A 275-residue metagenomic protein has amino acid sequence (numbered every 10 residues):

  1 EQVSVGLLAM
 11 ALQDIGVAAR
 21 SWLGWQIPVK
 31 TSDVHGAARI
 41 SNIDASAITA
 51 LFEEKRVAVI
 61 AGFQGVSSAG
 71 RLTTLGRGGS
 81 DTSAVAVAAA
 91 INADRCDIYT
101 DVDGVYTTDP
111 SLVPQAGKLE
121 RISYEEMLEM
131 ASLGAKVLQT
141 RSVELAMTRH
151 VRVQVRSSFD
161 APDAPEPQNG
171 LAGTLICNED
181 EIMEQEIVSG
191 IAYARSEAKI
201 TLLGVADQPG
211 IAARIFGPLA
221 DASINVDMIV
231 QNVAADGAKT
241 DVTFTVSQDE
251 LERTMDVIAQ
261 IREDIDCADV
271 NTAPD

Functional and structural regions predicted by a protein language model:
E1-V143, N232: Nucleotide/pyrophosphate-binding catalytic subdomain
I15, R149, A222: Conserved dinucleotide-binding and phosphotransfer motif residues
A18-R20, T49-A50, R56-V59, T73 (+10 more regions): Structural motif
T107-S111, D163, P167-Q168: Acyl-thioester C-C bond-transforming condensing/cleaving domain
R156-D160: Acidic carboxylate-rich catalytic motifs and surrounding loops in phosphoryl-/glycosyl-chemistry enzymes
P165-D275: A conserved regulatory-domain signal marking ACT and ACT-like small-molecule sensing domains and adjacent regulatory
